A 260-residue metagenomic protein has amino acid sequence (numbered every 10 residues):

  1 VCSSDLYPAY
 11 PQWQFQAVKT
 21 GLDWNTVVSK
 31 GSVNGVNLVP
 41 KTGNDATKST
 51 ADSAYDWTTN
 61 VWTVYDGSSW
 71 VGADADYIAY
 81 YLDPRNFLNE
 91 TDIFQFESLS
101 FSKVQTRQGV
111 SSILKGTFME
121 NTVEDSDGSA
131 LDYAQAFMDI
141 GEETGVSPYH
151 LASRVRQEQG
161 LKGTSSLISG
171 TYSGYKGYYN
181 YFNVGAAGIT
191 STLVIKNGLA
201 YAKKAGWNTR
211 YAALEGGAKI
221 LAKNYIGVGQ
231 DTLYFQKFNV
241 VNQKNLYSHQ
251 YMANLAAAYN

Functional and structural regions predicted by a protein language model:
V1-T144, I226-N260: Cell-wall glycan-active module
K103, S126-A134, T144, P148 (+2 more regions): Solvent-exposed, acidic/flexible segments
Q135-G163: Short, functionally critical alpha-helical segments immediately adjacent to catalytic or ligand/cofactor-binding
S153, Q157, T164-N260: Catalytic and binding regions of secreted/periplasmic enzymes and modules that target cell-wall glycans
